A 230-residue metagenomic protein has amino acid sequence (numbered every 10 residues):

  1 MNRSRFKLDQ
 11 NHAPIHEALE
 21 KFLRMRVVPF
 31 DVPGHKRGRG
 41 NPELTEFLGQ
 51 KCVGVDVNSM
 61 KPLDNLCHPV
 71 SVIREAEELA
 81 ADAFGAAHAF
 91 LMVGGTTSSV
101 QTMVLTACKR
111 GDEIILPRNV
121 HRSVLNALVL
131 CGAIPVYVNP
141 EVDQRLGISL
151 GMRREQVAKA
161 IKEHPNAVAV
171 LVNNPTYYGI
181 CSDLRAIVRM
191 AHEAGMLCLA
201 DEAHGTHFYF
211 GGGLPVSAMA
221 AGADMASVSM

Functional and structural regions predicted by a protein language model:
M1-S71: N-terminal "arm"/small-domain region of PLP-dependent enzymes with the aminotransferase-like
S4-D9, I15-E20, R24, L44-F47 (+2 more regions): Conserved PLP-enzyme active-site core in the AAT-like
Q50-S98: Conserved N-terminal alpha-helix of the aminotransferase class I/II PLP-enzyme fold
